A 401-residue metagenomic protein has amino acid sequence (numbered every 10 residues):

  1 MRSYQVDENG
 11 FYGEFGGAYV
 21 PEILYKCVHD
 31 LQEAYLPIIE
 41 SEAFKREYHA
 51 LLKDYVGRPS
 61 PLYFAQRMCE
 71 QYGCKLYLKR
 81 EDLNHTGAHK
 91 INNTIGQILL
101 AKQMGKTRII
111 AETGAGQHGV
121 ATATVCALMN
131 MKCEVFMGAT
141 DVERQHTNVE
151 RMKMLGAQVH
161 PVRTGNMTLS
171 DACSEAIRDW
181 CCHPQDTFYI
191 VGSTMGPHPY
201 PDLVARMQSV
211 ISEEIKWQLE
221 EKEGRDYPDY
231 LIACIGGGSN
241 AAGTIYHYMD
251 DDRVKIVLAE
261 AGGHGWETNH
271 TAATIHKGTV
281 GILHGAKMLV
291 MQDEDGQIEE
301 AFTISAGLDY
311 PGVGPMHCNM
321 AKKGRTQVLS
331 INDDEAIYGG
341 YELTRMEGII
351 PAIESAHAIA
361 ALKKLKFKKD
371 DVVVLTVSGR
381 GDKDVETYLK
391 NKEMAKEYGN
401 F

Functional and structural regions predicted by a protein language model:
R2-G16, H29-K106: Positively charged, low-complexity intrinsically disordered leader regions
R80-N92, I109-G119, G165, Q208 (+5 more regions): Active-site nucleophile and cofactor-binding loops and adjacent substrate-binding regions of central metabolic enzymes
H85, A101-G138, D226-N240, I256-A259 (+1 more regions): A short, small-residue-rich loop immediately preceding and capping a beta-strand
G87, I91-Q97, A111-M129, E143-H146 (+4 more regions): Short glycine/serine/threonine-rich phosphate/pyrophosphate-binding segments that cradle anionic phosphate groups
I110, H118-A176, W266-G278, D384-K390: Active-site-proximal loop->helix
S170-E175, D179, D186, M195-V254: Glycine-rich ThDP/TPP pyrophosphate-binding loop and its adjacent helix/strand module within ThDP-dependent enzymes
C173-I177, C181-P199, R225, D250-R253 (+2 more regions): Active-site/ligand-binding loops adjacent to catalytic centers
I235, S239, G243, D333-E393: Claisen-condensing/thiolase-fold acyl-transfer catalytic domains that form or cleave C-C bonds in fatty acid
